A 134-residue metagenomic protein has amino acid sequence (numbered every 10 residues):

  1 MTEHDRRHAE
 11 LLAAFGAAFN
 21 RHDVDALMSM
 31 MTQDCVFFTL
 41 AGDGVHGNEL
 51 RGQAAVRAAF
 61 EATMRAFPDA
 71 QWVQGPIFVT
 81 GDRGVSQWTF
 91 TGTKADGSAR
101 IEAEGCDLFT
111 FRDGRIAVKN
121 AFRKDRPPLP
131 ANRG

Functional and structural regions predicted by a protein language model:
M1-R7, D23, R57-G134: A beta-strand edge to alpha-helix "cap/lid" segment located at domain peripheries
H8, G52: Hydrophobic (often cysteine-bearing) scaffold residues that line and stabilize catalytic clefts of nucleotide/cofactor
A14-F15: Generic hydrophobic alpha-helical segments
H22, R51: Residue-level signal for the nucleotide or nucleotide-sugar donor/cofactor binding architecture
D23-T39: Short, well-ordered alpha-helical segments enriched in acidic and aromatic residues
V36-L50, M64: A short gly/proline-enriched turn/hairpin at secondary-structure junctions
